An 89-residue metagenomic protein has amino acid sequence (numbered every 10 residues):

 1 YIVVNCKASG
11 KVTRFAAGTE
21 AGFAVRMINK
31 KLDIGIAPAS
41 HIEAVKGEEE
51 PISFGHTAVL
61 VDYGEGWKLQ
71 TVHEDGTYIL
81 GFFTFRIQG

Functional and structural regions predicted by a protein language model:
Y1-I2: Short structural boundary motif marking the start of a folded domain
N5, E43, Q70: Residues in well-ordered beta-strands of folded domains
N5-F23: Short, contiguous acidic and Ser/Thr-rich linear segments
A16-G18, M27-I28, F54-T57: Short coil/turn segments at secondary-structure boundaries
G22-A24, L32-G35, L60-G64: Short, low-complexity, polar/charged sequence segments that are solvent-exposed and flexible
N29-P51: Short loop-to-beta-strand transition segments
G47-G76: Eukaryotic mixed-charge, acidic/polar low-complexity intrinsically disordered regions
E74-G89: Extended coiled-coil/helical scaffolds and adjacent low-complexity linkers that mediate multimerization and adaptor
